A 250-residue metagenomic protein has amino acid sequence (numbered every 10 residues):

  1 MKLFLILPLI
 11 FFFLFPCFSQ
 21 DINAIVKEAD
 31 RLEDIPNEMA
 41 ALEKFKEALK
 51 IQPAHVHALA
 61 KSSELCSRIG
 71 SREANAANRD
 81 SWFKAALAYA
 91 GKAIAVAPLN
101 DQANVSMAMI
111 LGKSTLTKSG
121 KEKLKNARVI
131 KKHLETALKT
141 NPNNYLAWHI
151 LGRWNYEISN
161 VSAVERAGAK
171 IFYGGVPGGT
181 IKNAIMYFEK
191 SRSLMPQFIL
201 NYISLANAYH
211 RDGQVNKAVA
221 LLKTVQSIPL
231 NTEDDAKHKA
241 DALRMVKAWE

Functional and structural regions predicted by a protein language model:
F4-L14: Sec-dependent N-terminal signal peptides
C17-S71: N-terminal leader/linker segments that initiate helical-solenoid repeat arrays
I22, V164-F172, G178, M195-P196 (+3 more regions): Terminal, low-structured helical/coil segments at or just beyond the last alpha-helical repeat
L32-A40, L65-L99, S106-N143, R153-K190 (+2 more regions): Short coil/linker segments at helix-helix boundaries
